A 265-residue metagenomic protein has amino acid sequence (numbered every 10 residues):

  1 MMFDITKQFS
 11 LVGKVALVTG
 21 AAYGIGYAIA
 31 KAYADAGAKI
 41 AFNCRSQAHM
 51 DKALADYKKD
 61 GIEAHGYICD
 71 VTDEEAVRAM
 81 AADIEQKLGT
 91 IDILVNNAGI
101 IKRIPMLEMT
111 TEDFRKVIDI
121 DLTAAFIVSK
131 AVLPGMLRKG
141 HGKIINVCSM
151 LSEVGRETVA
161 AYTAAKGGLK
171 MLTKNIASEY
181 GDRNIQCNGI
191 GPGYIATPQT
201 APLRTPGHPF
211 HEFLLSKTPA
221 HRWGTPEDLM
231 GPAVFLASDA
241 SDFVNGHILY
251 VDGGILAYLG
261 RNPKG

Functional and structural regions predicted by a protein language model:
V15, A22-G24: Conserved glycine-rich cofactor-binding loop
A38-K52: Conserved glycine-rich Rossmann-like NAD(P)H-binding loop of the short-chain dehydrogenase/reductase
V95, G181, Q186, V244-G246: Short, small/polar-rich loop/turn modules that mediate ligand/substrate recognition or access, typified
P105-M106, D113-I118, L214: Substrate-binding pocket helix/loop in short-chain dehydrogenase/reductase
S129, A165, T173: Active-site helix of classical SDR
P134, S178-D182, D242: Alpha-helical segment proximal to the catalytic Tyr-Lys
S149: Residue(s) in the substrate-gating loop at a strand-loop-helix junction that position the organic substrate next
